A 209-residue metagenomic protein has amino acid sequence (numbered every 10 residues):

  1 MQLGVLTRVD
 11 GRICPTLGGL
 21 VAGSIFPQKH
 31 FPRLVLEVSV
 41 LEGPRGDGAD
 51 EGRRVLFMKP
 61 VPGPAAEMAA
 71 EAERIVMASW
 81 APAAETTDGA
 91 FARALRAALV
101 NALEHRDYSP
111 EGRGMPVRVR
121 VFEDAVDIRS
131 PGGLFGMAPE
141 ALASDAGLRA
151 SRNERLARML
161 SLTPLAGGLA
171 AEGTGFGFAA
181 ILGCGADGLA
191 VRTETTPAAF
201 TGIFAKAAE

Functional and structural regions predicted by a protein language model:
M1-P110, V119-D124, P139-A141, G168: Active-site helix-to-loop segments that bind/position phosphate- or nucleotide-bearing substrates and donors across
F26-Q28, H105, D124-V126, G133-L134 (+2 more regions): Short, glycine-/Ser/Thr-/acidic-enriched flexible segments
M68, F91-L95, L99, R152-L156 (+2 more regions): Helical mechanochemical/support elements of P-loop NTPase systems and associated helical scaffolds
G114, T195-A199: Short Gly/Ser/Thr- and Asp/Glu-enriched loop/turn motifs at secondary-structure junctions
P116-R118, A190-R192: Short, surface-exposed charged micro-motifs
D124-G173: Glycine-rich/acidic phosphate-handling loop/turn and adjacent ATP-lid/helix of nucleotide-binding kinase/ATPase domains
A180-L189: Conserved glycine-/histidine-rich ATP-lid loop and adjacent helix of the Bergerat-fold HATPase_c
A198-A207: Short C-terminal beta-strand
